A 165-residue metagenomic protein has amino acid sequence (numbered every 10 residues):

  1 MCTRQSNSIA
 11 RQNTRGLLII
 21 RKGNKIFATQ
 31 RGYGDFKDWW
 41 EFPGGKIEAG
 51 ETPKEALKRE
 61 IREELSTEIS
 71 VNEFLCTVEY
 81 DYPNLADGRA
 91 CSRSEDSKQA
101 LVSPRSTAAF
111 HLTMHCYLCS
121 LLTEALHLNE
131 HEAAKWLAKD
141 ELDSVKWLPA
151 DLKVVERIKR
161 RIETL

Functional and structural regions predicted by a protein language model:
M1-S8, A86-A109, E163-T164: Intrinsic disorder/low-complexity segments
C2-I26, K46: Conserved N-terminal beta-strand and adjoining loop/helix that marks the start of the Nudix/MutT-like hydrolase domain
N13, E68, V78-G88, S92 (+2 more regions): Active-site-adjacent beta-strand/loop module that shapes the phosphate/pyrophosphate-binding cleft
I20-R21, A28, C119-L121, W136: Conserved hydrophobic "DFG−1" position in protein kinase catalytic cores
K25-E63, T67: Conserved Nudix-box catalytic region and its N-terminal flanking loop in Nudix hydrolases and closely related
W40, S106, L126-L165: Nudix hydrolase/Nudix homology domain
